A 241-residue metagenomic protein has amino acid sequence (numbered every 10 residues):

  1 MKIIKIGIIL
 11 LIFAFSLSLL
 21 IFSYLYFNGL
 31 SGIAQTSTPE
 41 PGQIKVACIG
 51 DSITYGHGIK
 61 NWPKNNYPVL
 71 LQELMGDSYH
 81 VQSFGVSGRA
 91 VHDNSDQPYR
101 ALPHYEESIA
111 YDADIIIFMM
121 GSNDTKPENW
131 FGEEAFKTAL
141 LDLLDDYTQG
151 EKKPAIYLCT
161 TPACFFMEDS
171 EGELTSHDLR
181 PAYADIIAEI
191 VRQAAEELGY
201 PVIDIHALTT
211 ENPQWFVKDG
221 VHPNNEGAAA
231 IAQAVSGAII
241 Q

Functional and structural regions predicted by a protein language model:
M1-I49, I53-W62, Q72-S78, A110-Y111 (+1 more regions): N-terminal secretory targeting modules
K5, R100-Q241: Alpha-helical cap/lid subdomain in secreted, periplasmic, or secretory-pathway luminal O-acyl-processing enzymes
L20-G32, Y55-N66, S95-L102, D185-A195: Short, mixed-charge, low-aromatic patches
T36-T38, N65, S95, C159 (+1 more regions): Compositionally biased, intrinsically disordered/low-complexity regions enriched for serine, proline and threonine
T38, E73-M75, G85, T148-G150 (+1 more regions): A generic structural signal for short, solvent-exposed coil/turn residues that cap or connect secondary-structure
T38-E40, W62, Y67, K153 (+1 more regions): Intrinsic-disorder/low-complexity coil detector
Q43-A47, I53-L141: Conserved SGNH/GDSL esterase-like catalytic core that processes O-acyl groups on lipids and polysaccharides
